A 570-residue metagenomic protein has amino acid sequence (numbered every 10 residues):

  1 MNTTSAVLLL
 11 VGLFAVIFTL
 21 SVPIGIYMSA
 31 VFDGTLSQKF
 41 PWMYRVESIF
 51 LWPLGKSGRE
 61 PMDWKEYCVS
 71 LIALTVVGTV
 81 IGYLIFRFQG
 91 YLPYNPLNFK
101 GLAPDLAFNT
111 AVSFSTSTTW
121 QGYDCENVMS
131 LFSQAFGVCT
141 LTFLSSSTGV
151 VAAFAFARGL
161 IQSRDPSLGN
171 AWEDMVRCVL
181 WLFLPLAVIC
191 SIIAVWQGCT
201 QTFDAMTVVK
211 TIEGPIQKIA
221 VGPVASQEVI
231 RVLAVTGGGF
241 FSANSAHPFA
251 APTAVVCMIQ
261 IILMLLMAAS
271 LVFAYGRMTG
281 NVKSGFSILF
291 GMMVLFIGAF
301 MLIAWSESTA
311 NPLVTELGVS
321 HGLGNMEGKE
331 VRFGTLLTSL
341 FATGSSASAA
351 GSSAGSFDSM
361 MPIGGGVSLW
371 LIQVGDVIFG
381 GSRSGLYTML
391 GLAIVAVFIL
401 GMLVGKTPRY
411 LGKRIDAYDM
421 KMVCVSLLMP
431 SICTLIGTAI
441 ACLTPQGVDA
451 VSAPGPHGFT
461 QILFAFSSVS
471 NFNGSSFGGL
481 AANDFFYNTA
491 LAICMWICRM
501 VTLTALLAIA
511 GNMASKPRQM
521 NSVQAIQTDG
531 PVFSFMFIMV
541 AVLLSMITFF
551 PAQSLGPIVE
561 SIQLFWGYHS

Functional and structural regions predicted by a protein language model:
N2-S570: Membrane-proximal intracellular helices of multi-pass ion channels
